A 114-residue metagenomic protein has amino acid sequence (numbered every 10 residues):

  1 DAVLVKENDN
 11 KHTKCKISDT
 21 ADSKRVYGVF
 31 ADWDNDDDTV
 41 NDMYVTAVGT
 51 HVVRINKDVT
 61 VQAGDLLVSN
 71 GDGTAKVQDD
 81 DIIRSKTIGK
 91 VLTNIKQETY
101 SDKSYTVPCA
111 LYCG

Functional and structural regions predicted by a protein language model:
D1-G114: Extracellular receptor-binding modules and their adjoining Ser/Thr/Gly/Asp/Asn-rich linkers
